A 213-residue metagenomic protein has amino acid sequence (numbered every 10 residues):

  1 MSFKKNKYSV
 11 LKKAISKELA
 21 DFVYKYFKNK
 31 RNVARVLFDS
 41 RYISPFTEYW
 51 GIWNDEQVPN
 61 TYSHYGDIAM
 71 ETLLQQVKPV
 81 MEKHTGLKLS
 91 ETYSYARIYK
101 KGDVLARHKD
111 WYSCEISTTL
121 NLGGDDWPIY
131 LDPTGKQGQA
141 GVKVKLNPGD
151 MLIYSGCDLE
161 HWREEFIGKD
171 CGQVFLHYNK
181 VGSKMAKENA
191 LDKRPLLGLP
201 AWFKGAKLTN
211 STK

Functional and structural regions predicted by a protein language model:
M1-K4, A201-A206: Fe(II)/2-oxoglutarate
M1-T85: Non-heme Fe(II)/2-oxoglutarate
S2-K5, S90, G123, D170: A short, polar/charged loop/turn motif at coil->beta-strand junctions and beta-hairpin connectors
N54-N60, L73-Y130: Conserved double-stranded beta-helix
K101-W162, D170-V174, N179-P195: Catalytic core of non-heme Fe(II) oxygenases with the double-stranded beta-helix
D192-K204: Mobile, glycine-enriched helix-loop/loop "lid" segments at the mouths of ligand-binding/catalytic clefts that gate
